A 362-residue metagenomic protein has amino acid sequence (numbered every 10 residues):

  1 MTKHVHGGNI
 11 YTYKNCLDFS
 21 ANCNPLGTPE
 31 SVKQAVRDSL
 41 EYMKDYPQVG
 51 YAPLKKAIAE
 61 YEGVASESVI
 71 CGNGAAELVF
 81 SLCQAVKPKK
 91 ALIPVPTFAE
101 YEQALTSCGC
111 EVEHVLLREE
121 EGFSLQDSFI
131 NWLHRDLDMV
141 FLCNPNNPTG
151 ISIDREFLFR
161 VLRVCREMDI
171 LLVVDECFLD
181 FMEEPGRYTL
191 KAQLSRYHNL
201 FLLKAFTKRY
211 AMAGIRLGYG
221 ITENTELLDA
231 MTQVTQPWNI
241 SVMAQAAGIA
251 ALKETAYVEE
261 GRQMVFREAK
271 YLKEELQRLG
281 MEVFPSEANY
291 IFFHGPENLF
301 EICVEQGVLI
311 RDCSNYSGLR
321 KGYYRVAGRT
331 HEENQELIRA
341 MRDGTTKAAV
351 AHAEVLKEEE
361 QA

Functional and structural regions predicted by a protein language model:
M1-D45: N-terminal "arm"/small-domain region of PLP-dependent enzymes with the aminotransferase-like
G27-V32, G50, N199-F284: PLP-dependent aminotransferase class I/II
P47, A59-S81, P94: Short loop-beta-helix segment that forms the pyridoxal 5′-phosphate
A85-T106: Conserved PLP-anchoring active-site segment centered on the Schiff-base-forming lysine
C108, E167-M168, Y197, L279 (+1 more regions): Helix C-cap/helix->beta junction micro-motif
E113, E119-M182: Active-site phosphate-binding strand-loop segment of PLP-dependent enzymes
E156, E305, N315-A362: PLP-dependent enzyme catalytic core of the Aspartate aminotransferase-like
F266, E274-G307: Conserved PLP-binding catalytic core of the aspartate aminotransferase-like
